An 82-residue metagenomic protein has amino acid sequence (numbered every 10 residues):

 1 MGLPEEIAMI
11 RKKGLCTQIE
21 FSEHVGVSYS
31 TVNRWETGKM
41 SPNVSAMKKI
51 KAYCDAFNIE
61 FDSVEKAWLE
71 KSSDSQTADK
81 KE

Functional and structural regions predicted by a protein language model:
M1-G2, L69: A detector for short, charged/polar N-terminal pre-domain segments
L3-I7, G26-S28, I50-E65: Secretory-pathway ectodomains
E5-F21, K49, K80: Short basic helix-loop element that most often maps to the first helix and adjoining turn of HTH DNA-binding modules
A8, K12, G26, T37-K39: Residue-level detection of the helix-turn-helix DNA-binding "recognition helix"
A8, N33-R34, N43, K51: Key DNA-contacting residues within the recognition helix of helix-turn-helix
K13, K39-A52: Short, basic-rich loop-to-helix N-cap that marks the start of a DNA-contacting helix
L15-R34: Short alpha-helical DNA-recognition segment
V44, E60-E82: Short, charged recognition helix plus adjacent turn of helix-turn-helix-like nucleic-acid-binding domains
